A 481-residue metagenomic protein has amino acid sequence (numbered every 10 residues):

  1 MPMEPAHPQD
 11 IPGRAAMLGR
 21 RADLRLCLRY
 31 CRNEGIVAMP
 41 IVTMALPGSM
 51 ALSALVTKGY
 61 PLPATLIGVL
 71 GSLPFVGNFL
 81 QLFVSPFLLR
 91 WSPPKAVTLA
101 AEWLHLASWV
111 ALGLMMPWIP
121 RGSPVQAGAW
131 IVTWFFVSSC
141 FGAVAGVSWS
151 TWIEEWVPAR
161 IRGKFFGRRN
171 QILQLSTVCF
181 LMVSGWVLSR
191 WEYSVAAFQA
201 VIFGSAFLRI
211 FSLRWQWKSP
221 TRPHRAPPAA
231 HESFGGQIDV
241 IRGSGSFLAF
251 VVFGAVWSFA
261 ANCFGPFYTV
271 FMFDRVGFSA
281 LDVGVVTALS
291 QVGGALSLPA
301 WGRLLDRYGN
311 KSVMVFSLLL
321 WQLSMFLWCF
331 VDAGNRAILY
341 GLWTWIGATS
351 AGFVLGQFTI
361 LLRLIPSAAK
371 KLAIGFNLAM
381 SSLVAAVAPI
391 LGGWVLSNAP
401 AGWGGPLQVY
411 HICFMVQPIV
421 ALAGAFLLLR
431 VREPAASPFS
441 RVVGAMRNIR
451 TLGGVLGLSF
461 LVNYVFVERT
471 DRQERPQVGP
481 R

Functional and structural regions predicted by a protein language model:
P2-Q81, S85-L88, T98, H105 (+2 more regions): Helix-loop boundary and gating motifs at the non-cytosolic
H7-L28, T221-V252, P438-R481: Juxtamembrane intracellular "pre-TM" segments in multi-pass secondary transporters
L80-A96, L188, S297-N310, L396: Helix-to-loop junctions at the C-terminal end of transmembrane segments in multipass secondary transporters
R90-A107, R168, Y193-V195, R307-L318: Cytoplasmic membrane-interface "Motif A"-like loop-to-helix N-cap segments of 12-TM Major Facilitator Superfamily
A96, A127, W186-A206, S397-I419: A membrane-interface helix-boundary motif in multi-pass transporters
E102-P124, L319-G334: C-terminal ends and interior cores of transmembrane alpha-helices in multi-pass membrane transporters/permeases
S108-W109, S123-A145, R336-F353: Hydrophobic core of transmembrane alpha-helices in multi-pass small-molecule transporters, especially MFS/SLC-type
G142-V157, G352-P366: Intracellular juxtamembrane helix-capping segments at the cytosolic ends of symmetry-related transmembrane helices
